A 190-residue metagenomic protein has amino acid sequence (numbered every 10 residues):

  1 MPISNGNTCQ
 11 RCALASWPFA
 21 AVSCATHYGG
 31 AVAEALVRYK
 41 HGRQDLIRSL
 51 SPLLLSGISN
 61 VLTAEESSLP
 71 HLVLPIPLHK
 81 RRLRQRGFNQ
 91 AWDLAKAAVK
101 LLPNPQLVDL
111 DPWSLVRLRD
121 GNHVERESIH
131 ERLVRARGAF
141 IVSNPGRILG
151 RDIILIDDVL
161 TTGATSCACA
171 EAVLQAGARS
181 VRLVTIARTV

Functional and structural regions predicted by a protein language model:
M1-V190: Glycine-rich phosphate/pyrophosphate-handling loop used in enzymes and phosphotransfer proteins
